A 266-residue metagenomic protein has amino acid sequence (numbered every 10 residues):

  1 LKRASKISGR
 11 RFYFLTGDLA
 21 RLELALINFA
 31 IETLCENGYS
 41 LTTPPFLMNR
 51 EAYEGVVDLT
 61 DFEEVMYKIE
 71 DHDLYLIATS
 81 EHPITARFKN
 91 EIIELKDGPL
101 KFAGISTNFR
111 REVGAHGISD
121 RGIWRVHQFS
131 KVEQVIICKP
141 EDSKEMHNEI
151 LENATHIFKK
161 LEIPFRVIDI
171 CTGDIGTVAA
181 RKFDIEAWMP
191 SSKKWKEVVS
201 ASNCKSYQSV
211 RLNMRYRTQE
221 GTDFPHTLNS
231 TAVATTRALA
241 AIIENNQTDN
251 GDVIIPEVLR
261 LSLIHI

Functional and structural regions predicted by a protein language model:
L1-L263: TRNA-recognition modules of translation machinery and tRNA-sensing kinases, especially anticodon-binding
